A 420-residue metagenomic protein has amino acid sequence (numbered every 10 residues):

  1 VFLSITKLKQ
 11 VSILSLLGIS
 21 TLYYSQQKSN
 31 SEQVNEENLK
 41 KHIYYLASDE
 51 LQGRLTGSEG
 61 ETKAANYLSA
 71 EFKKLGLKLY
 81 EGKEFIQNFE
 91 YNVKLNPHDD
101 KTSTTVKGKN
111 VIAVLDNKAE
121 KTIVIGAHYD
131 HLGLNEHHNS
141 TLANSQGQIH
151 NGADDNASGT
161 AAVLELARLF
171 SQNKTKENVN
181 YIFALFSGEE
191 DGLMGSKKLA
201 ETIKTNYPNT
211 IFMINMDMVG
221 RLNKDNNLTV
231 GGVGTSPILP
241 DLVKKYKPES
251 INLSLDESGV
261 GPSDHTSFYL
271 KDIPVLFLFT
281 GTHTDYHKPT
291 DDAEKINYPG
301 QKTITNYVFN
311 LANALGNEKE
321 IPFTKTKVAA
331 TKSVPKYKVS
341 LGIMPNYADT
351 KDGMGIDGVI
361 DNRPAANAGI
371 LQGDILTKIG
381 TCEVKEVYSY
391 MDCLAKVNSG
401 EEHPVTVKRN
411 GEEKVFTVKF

Functional and structural regions predicted by a protein language model:
Q33-K63, L75-E81, L95, F212 (+2 more regions): N-terminal capping segment at the start of a domain
R54-L115: A non-catalytic alpha/beta surface segment that caps or lines the substrate-entry region of metallo-dependent hydrolase
A113, I125-G126, D130-H131, N135-G192 (+1 more regions): Alpha-helical metal-binding/catalytic segments enriched in His/Glu/Asp
K118-E120, F186-F277, N297: Metal-dependent peptidase/peptidase-like ectodomains
T284-A330: His/Asp/Glu-rich mid-to-C-terminal helical/loop segments that flank catalytic regions of hydrolases
V328-Q372: PDZ/PDZ-like groove recognition
N367-V387: Conserved PDZ fold ligand-binding element
D392-F420: PDZ-domain C-terminal substructure recognizer with occasional recognition of PDZ-binding tails
